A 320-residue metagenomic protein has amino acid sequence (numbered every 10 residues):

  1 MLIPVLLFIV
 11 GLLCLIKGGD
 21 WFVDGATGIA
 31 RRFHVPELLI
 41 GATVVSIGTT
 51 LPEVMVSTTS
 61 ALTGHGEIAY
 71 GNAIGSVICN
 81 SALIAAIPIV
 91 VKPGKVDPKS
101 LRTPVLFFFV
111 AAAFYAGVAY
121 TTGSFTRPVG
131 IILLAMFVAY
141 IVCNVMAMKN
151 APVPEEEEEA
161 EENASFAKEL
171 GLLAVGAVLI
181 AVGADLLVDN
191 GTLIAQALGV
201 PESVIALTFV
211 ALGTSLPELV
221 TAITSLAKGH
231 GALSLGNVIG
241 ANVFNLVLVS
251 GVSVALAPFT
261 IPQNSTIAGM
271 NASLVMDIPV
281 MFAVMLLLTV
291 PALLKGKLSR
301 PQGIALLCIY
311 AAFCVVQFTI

Functional and structural regions predicted by a protein language model:
M1-I320: Hydrophobic alpha-helical segments, chiefly the membrane-spanning helices and signal/signal-anchor peptides
